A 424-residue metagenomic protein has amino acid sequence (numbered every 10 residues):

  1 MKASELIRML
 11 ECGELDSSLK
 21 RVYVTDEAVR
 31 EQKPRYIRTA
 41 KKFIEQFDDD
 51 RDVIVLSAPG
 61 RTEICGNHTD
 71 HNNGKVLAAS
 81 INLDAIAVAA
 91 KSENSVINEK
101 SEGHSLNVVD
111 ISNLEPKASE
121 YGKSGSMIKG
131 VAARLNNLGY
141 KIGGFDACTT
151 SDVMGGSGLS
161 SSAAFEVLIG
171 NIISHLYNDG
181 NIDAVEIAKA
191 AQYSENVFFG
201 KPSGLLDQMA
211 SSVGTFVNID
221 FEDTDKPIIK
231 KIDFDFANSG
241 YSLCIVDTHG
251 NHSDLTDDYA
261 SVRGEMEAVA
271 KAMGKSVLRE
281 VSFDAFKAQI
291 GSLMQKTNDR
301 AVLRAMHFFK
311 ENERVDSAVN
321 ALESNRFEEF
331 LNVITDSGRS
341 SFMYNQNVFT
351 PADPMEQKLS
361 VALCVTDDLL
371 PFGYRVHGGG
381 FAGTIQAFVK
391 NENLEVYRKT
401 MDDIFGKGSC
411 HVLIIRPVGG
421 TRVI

Functional and structural regions predicted by a protein language model:
M1-A58, I86, A90, N94-Y121 (+2 more regions): C-terminal nucleotide
S57-N73, D152-L168, L370-F388: Glycine/serine-rich anion-binding loops at beta->alpha junctions that coordinate negatively charged ligand groups
N73-N94, V213: Structural signature of FAD isoalloxazine-binding scaffolds in flavoprotein oxidoreductases
S80-N82, L159-D179: DPxDG-like acidic metal-binding loop motif
N98-K100, G144-S151, N181-Y193, L331-D336 (+1 more regions): Beta-strand segments within the central parallel beta-sheet cores of soluble alpha/beta enzyme folds
A132-M154: Glycine- and acidic-rich phosphate- and metal-coordinating loops
N137-F145, I173-I187, N391-I404, G408: Phosphate-handling active-site elements
D179-P227, S337, L369, Y374-V376 (+1 more regions): Alpha/beta catalytic cores of group-transfer enzymes, especially the acyltransferase/condensing modules of polyketide
